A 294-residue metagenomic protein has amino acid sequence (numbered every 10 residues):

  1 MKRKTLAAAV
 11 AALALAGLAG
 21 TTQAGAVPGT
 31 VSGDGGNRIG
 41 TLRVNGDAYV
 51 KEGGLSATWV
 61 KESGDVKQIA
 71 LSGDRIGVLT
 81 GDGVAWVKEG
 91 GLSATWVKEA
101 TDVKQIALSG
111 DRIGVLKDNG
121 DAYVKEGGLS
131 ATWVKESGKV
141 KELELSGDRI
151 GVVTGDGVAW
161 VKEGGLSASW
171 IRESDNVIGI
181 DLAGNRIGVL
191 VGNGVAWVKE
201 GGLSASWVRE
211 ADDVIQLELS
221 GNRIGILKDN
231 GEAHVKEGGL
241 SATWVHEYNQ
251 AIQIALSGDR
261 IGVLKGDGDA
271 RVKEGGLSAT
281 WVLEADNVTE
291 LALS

Functional and structural regions predicted by a protein language model:
M1-A26: Secretory targeting and sorting signals
V27-V44: Beta-strand-rich domains and repeat architectures in extracellular enzymes and scaffolds, especially beta-propellers
D47, E52-T289: Thr-biased low-complexity repeat/linker tracts and other Thr-enriched repetitive architectures
L293-S294: Short, solvent-exposed mixed-charge patches
